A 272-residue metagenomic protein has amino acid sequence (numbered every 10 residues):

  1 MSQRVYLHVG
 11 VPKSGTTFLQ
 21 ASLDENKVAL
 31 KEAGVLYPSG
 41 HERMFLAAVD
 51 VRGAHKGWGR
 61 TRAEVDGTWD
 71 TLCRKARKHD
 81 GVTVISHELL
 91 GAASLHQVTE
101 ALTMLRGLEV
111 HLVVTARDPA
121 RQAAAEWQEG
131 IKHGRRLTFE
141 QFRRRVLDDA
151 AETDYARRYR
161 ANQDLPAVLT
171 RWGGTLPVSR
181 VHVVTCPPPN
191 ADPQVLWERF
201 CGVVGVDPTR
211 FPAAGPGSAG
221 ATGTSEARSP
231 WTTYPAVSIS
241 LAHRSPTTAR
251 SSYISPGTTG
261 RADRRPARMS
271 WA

Functional and structural regions predicted by a protein language model:
M1-A272: Anion-recognition interface
